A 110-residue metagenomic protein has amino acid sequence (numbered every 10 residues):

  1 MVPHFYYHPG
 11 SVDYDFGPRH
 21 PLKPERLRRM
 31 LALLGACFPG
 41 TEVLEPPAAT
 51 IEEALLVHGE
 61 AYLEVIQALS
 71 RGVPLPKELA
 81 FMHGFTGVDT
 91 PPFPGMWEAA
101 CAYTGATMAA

Functional and structural regions predicted by a protein language model:
M1-A110: HDAC/HDAC-like amidohydrolase catalytic core signature
